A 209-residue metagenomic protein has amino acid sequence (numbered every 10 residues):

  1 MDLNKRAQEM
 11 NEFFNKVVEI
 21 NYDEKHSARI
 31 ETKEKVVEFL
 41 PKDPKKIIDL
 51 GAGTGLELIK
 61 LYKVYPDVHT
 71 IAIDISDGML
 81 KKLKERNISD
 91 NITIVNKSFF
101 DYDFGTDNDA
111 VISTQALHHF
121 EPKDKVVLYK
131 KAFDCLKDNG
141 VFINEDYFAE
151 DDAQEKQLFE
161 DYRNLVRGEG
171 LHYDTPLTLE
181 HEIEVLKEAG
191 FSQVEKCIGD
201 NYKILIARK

Functional and structural regions predicted by a protein language model:
L3-K5, E12-I30: Class I SAM-dependent methyltransferase Rossmann-like catalytic core, especially the SAM/SAH-binding loop
S27-D43: Conserved alpha-helix/loop element of class I SAM-dependent methyltransferases that forms part of the SAM/SAH-binding
P44-G53: Conserved class I S-adenosyl-L-methionine
T54-D101: Class I SAM-dependent methyltransferase SAM/SAH-binding core
I112-S113: A conserved beta-strand element that flanks and buttresses the S-adenosyl-L-methionine
V127-D138: A short glycine-rich, Lys/Arg-flanked "PGG" loop and its adjoining helix->strand segment in the class I
E145-A189, V194-K196: C-terminal alpha-helical "lid/dimerization" subdomain adjacent to the S-adenosyl-L-methionine
A189-K209: Core SAM-dependent methyltransferase catalytic element
